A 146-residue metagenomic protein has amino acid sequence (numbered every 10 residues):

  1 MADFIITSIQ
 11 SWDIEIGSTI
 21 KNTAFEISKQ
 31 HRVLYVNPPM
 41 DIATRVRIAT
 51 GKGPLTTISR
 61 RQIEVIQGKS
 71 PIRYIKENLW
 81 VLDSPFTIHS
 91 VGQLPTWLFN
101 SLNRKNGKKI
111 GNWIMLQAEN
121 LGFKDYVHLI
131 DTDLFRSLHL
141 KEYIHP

Functional and structural regions predicted by a protein language model:
M1-I14, P38-P39: Nucleotide-activated donor-dependent transferases that construct or modify glycoconjugates
A2, N22-R32: A short, Lys/Arg-enriched amphipathic alpha-helix followed by its capping loop at the start of a domain
I5-I6, R32-N37, V81-D83, H128-D131: A structural signal for short, well-ordered beta-strand segments and their strand-loop junctions that often border
S8-K21, T44-V46: A short, glycine/small-residue-rich beta-strand->loop->alpha-helix junction that serves as a flexible
S28, L140-H145: Short, conserved loop/helix-junction motifs that constitute active-site signature segments in enzyme catalytic cores
V36-S70: N-terminal juxtadomain amphipathic helix that follows a signal peptide/anchor or precedes a small N-terminal auxiliary
E64, K69-I88: Conserved nucleotide-sugar phosphate-binding/catalytic loop shared by glycosyltransferases and other
D83-S137, E142: Conserved nucleotide-sugar donor-binding subdomain of glycosyltransferases
